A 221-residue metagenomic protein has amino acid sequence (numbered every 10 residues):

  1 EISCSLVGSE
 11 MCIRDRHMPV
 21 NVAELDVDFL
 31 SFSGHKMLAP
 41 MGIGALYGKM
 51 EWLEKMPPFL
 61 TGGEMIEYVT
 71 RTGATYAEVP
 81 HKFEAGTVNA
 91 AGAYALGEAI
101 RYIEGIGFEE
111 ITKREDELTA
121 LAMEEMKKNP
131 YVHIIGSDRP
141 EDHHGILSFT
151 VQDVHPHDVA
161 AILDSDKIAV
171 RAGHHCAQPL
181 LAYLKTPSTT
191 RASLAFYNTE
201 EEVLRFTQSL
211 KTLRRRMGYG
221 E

Functional and structural regions predicted by a protein language model:
E1-I13: Single conserved hydrophobic/aromatic residue that forms the stacking wall/gate of nucleotide- or nucleobase-binding
S9-E10, L30, L46, L96 (+7 more regions): Buried hydrophobic positions in well-ordered alpha/beta secondary-structure cores of metabolic enzymes
R14-H17, H175-P179: Short acidic loop-to-helix transition motifs that present clustered carboxylates
E24-T72: Active-site PLP attachment segment
I66, T70, T75-A91: A short glycine-threonine-serine/GTX helix/turn-capping micro-motif
E84, I103-H155: Conserved small-domain helix->loop->beta segment predominantly found in fold-type I
A90-R101, L147: Well-ordered alpha-helical segments within folded domains of soluble proteins
G97, A160, S165, A169 (+1 more regions): PLP-dependent enzyme catalytic core of the Aspartate aminotransferase-like
